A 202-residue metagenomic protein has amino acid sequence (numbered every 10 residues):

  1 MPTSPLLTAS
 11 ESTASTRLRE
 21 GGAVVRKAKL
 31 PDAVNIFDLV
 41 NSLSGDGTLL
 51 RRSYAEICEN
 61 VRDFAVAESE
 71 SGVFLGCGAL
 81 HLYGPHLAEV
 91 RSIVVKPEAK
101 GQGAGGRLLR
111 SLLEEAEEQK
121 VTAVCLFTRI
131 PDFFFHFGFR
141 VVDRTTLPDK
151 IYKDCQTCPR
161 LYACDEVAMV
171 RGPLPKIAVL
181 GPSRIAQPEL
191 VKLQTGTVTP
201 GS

Functional and structural regions predicted by a protein language model:
L6-R51, E68, V73, E166-A168 (+1 more regions): Short amphipathic alpha-helix that is part of the acyltransferase structural core
A23-V24, E118-V124: Short active-site oxyanion
A28, C125-L126: Small/polar loops that bind or transfer phosphate-bearing groups
R51-F64, E68-E70, G76-V95: A conserved beta-strand-loop-helix scaffold within acyl/acetyltransferase catalytic domains
R62-F64, A163-V170: Short hydrophobic/aromatic beta-strand or adjacent loop that forms the aromatic wall/cage of a ligand/substrate-binding
V95, G101-A116, L126: Conserved acetyl-CoA-binding loop-helix of GNAT-fold acetyltransferases
T122, T128-T157: Conserved active-site alpha-helix within GNAT-family acetyltransferase domains
